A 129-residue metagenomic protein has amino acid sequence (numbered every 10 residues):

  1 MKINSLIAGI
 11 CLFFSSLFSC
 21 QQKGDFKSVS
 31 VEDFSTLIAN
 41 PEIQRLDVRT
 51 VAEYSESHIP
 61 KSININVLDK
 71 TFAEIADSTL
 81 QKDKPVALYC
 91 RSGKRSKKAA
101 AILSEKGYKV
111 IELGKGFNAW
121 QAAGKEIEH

Functional and structural regions predicted by a protein language model:
K2-I10, L17-L37, A52-P85, K94-H129: Rhodanese-like catalytic fold shared by cysteine-dependent sulfurtransferases and DSP/PTP-type phosphatases
L37-I43: Start-of-domain marker
Q44-R49: Short hydrophobic beta-strand that contains or immediately precedes a catalytic carboxylate
Y89: Short, surface-exposed ligand- or partner-binding patches at beta-edge/loop junctions that are enriched in aromatics
